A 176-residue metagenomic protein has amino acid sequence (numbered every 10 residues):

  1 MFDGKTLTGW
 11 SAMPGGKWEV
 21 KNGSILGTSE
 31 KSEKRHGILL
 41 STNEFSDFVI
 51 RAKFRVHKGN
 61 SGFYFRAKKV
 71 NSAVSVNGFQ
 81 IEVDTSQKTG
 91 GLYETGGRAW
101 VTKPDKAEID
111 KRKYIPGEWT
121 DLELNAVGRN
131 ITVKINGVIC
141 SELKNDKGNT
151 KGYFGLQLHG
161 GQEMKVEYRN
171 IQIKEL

Functional and structural regions predicted by a protein language model:
M1-L176: Carbohydrate-interacting regions of secretory-pathway proteins
